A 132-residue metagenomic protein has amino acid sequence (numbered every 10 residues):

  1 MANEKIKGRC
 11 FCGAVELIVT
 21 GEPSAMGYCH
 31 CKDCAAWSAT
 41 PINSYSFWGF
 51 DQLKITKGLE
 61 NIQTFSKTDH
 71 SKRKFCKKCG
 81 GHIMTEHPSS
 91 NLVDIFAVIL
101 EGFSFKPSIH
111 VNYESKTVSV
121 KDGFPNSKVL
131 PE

Functional and structural regions predicted by a protein language model:
M1-R9, A14-E132: A short Gly-Trp-Pro
